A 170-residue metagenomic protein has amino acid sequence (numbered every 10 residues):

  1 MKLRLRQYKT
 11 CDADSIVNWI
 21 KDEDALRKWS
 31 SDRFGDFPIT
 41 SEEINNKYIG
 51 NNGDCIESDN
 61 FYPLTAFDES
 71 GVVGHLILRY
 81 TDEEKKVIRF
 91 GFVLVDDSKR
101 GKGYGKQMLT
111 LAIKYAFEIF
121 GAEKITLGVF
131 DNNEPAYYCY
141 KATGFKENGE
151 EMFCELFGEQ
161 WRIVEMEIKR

Functional and structural regions predicted by a protein language model:
L3, Q7-A13, N18-R100, L109 (+2 more regions): Acetyl-CoA-dependent GNAT
G71, D96, G121-K124, G144: Prokaryotic Sec-type signal peptides and long signal-anchor helices with extended Leu/Ile/Val-rich h-regions
I88, E123-T126, F130-Y137, A142-K146 (+1 more regions): C-terminal "cap" of GNAT-fold acetyltransferases
R100, E118, K141: Short polybasic/polar patches that bind polyanions
G103: Glycine-rich phosphate-binding loop
Q107-K124: Conserved acyl-CoA
